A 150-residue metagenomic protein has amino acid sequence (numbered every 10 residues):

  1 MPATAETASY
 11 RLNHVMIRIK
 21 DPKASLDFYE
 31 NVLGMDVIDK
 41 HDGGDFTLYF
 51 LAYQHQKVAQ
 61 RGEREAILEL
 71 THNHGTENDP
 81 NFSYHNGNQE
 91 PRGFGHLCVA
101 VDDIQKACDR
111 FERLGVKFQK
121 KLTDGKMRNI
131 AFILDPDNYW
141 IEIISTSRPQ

Functional and structural regions predicted by a protein language model:
M1-A8, H14, I38-D39, F50-A52 (+1 more regions): Vicinal oxygen chelate
A3, K57, F82-G87: Short, P/G- and charge-enriched loop/turn segments at secondary-structure junctions
T7-Y10, M16-E69, R113, K121 (+1 more regions): Core segments of cupin and vicinal oxygen chelate
K57, N73-N78, P149: Active-site/binding-pocket entry motifs
Q60, D79, K106-C108: Intrinsically disordered, low-complexity acidic/polar segments
T71-N73, I144: Active-site ExK catalytic segment of metal-dependent nucleases
N78-S83, G125: A cross-kingdom feature marking solvent-exposed beta-strand/loop segments within repeated, beta-rich binding/scaffold
Q89-F94: Beta-rich, blade/repeat-based domains predominating in secreted/periplasmic proteins but also intracellular
